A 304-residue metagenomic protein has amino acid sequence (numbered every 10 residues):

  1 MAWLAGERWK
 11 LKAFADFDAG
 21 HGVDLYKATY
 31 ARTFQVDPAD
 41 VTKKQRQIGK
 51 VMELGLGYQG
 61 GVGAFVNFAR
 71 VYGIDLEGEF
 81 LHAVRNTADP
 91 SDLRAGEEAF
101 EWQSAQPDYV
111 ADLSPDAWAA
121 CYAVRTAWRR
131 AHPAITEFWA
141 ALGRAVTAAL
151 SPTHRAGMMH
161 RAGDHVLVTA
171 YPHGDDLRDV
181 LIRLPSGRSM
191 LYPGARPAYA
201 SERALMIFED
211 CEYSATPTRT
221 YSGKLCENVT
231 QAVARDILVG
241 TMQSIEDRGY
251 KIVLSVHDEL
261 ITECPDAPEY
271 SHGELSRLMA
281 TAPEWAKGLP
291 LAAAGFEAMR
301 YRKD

Functional and structural regions predicted by a protein language model:
M1-D304: Conserved catalytic core of nucleotide polymerization and phosphodiester-bond processing enzymes
